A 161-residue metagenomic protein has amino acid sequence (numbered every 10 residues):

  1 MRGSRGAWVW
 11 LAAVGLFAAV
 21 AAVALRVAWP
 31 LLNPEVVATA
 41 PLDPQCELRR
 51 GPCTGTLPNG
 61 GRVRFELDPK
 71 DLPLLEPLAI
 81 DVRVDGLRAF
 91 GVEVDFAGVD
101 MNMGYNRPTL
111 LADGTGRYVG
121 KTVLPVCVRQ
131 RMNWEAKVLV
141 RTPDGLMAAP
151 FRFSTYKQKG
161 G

Functional and structural regions predicted by a protein language model:
W10-R26: Hydrophobic membrane-insertion alpha-helices, especially the h-region of bacterial N-terminal signal peptides
W29-P73: Transition segment at domain starts
T54-G104: Extracytoplasmic/periplasmic/luminal assembly and interaction segments in envelope/secretory/respiratory proteins
L75, C127-N133: Short glycine/proline/serine/threonine-rich loop/turn segments at secondary-structure transition edges
G104-T115, R152-F153: Solvent-exposed serine/threonine-rich low-complexity stretches and specific carbohydrate-binding patches
G114-T122: Aromatic sugar-binding surface patches on proteins that engage polysaccharides or sugar-phosphate polymers
L124, D144-G161: Short beta-strand elements
R131-R141: Short, aromatic- and glycine-rich surface loops/edge beta-strands on solvent-exposed regions
